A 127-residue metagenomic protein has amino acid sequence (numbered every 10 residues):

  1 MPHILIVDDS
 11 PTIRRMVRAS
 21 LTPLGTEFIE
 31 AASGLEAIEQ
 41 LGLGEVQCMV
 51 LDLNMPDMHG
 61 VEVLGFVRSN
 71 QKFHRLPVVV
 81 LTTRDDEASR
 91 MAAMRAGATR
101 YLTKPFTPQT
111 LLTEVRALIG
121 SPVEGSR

Functional and structural regions predicted by a protein language model:
R15-P23: Charged docking surfaces used in two-component/phosphorelay signaling
G25-A32, Q40: Short hydrophobic/Thr-rich beta-strand motif most characteristic of the beta2 strand and flanking loop of CheY-like
S33-E36, H59-G65: Acidic catalytic/metal-coordinating carboxylates
E45-V50: Active-site beta3 strand of CheY-like receiver
D52, T82: Active-site residues of response regulator receiver
M55: Receiver (REC) domain active-site loop signature in two-component systems and cognate sites in sensor histidine kinases
E62, D85-L102, T113: Alpha4 helix (beta4-alpha4-beta5 surface) of REC/receiver domains from two-component response regulators
F106-V115: C-terminal output helix
